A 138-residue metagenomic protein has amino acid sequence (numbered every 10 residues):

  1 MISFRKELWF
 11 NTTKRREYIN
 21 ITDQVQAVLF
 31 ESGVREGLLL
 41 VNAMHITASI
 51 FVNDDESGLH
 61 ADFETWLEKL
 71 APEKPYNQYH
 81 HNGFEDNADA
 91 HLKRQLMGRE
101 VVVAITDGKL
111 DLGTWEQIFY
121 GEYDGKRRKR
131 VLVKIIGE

Functional and structural regions predicted by a protein language model:
M1-E138: Active-site histidine-anchored catalytic micro-motif
